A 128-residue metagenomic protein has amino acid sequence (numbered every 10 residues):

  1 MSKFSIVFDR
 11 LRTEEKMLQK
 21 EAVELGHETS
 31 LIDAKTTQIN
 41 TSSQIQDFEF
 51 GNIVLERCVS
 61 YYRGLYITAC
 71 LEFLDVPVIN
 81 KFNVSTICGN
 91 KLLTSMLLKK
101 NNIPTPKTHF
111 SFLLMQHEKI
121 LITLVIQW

Functional and structural regions predicted by a protein language model:
M1-V84: ATP-binding N-terminal substructure of ATP-dependent carboxylate-amine bond-forming enzymes
S2-F8, Q44, E72-D75, I79-W128: Active-site nucleotide/adenylate-binding loops and adjacent lid/helix of ATP-dependent enzymes
